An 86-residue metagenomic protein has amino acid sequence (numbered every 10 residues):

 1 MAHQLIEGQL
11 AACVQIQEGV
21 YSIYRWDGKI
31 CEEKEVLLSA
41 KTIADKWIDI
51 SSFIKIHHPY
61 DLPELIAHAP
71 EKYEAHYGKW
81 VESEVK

Functional and structural regions predicted by a protein language model:
M1-K86: Positively charged, small/polar-rich N-terminal and surface patches that mediate targeting and assembly and bind
